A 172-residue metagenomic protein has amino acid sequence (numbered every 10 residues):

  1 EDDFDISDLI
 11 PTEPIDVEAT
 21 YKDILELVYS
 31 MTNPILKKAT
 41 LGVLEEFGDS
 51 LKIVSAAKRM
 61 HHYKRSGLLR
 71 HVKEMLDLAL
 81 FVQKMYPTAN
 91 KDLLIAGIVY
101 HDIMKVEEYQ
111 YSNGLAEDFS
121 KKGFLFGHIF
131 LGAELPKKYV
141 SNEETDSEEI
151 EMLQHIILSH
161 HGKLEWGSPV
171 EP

Functional and structural regions predicted by a protein language model:
D2-S55: Extended, charge-rich, solvent-exposed interface segments
I6-T12, H62-K64, S120-F124: A ubiquitous short alpha-helical element
S50-H71, G114-S120: Active-site flanking loop/helix segments enriched in acidic
M60, F81-P172: Divalent metal-dependent catalytic cores for phosphoryl transfer on phosphate-bearing substrates
L78: A Trp-anchored, charged/polar loop motif used as the substrate-binding/catalytic surface of acyl/ester-handling
